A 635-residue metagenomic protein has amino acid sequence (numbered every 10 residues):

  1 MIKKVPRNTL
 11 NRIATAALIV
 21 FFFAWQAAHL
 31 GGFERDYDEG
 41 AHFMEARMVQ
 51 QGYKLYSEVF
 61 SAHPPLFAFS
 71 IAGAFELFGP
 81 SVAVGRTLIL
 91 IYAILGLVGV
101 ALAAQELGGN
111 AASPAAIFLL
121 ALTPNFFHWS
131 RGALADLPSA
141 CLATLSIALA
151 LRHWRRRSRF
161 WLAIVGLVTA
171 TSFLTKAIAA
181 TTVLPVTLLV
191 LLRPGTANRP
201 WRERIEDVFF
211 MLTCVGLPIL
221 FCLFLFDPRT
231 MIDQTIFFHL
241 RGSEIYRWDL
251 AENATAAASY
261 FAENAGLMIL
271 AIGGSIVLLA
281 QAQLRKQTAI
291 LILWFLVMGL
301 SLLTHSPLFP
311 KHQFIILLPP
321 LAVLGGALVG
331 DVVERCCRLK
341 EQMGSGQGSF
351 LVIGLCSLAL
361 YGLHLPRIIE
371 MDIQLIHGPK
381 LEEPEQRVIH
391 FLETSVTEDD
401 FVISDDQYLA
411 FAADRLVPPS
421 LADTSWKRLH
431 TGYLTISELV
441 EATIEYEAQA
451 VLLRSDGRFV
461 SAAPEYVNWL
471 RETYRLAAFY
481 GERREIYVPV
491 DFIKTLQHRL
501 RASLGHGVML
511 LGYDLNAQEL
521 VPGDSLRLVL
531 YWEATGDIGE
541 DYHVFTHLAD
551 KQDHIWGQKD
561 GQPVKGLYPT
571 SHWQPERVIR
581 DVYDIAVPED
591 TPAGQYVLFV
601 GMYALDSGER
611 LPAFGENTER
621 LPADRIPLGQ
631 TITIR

Functional and structural regions predicted by a protein language model:
M1-K4, R152, T182-G216, S275-K286 (+3 more regions): Perimembrane helix-loop-helix junctions
F22, A116-P124, T169, F173 (+1 more regions): Short helix- or helix-capping micro-motifs that position conserved polar/aromatic residues at function-defining sites
W25, I205-E244, L267-L270, L300 (+2 more regions): Membrane-lumen/periplasm interface segments of specific transmembrane helices in polyprenyl phosphate-linked
T87-G108, L145, L149: Transmembrane-helix motifs of polytopic, lipid-linked glycan transferases
V100-L122, A140-C141, F160: Transmembrane-helix signature of polytopic, membrane-embedded enzymes that assemble or transfer cell-envelope glycans
Q105-A111, S146-L162, P194-T196, M268-Q287 (+1 more regions): Membrane-interface transmembrane helices that cradle and orient dolichyl/undecaprenyl
W129-S130, D136, T181, L300-K340 (+1 more regions): Hydrophobic/aromatic-rich transmembrane helices and adjacent perimembrane loops
E383-H390, T394-E398, T424-R635: C-terminal luminal/periplasmic domains and tails of membrane-associated envelope-modifying transferases
